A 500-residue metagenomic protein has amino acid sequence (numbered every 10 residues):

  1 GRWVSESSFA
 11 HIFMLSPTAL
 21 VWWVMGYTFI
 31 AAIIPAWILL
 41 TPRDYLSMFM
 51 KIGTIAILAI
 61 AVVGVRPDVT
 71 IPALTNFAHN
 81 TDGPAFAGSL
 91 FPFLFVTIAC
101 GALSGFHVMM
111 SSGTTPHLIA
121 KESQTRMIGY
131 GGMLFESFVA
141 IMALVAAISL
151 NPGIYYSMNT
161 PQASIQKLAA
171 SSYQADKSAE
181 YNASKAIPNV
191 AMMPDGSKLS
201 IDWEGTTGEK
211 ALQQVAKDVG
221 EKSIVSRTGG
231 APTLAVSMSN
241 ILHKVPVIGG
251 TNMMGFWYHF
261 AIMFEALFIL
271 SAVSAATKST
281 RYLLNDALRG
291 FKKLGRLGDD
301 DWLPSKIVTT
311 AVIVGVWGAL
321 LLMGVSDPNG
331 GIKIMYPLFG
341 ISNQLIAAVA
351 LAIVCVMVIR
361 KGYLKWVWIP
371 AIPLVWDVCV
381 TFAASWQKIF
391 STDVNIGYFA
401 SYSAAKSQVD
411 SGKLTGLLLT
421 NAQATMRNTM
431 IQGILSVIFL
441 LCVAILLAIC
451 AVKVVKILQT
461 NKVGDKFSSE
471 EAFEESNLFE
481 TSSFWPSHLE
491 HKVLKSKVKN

Functional and structural regions predicted by a protein language model:
G1, P17-G64, T280-N285, S342-N343 (+3 more regions): Membrane-interface loop-to-helix entry segments
G1-A10, A31-T41, V63-P72, S149-S157 (+5 more regions): Transmembrane helix-loop junctions in multi-pass membrane proteins
R2-H11, S112-S137, V219-S223, S237-G250 (+1 more regions): Helix-loop-helix connectors at the membrane interface of multi-pass transporters/channels
M14-I34, A61-P67, T81-K121, I128 (+6 more regions): Hydrophobic, membrane-embedded alpha-helices of multi-pass small-molecule transporters
M48-V69, R126-I154, S172-G205, E265 (+3 more regions): Selective recognition of specific alpha-helical transmembrane segments in multi-pass small-molecule
G131-I141, T228-G230, T251-A261, L270-V273 (+3 more regions): Loop-to-transmembrane helix boundary motifs in multi-pass membrane proteins
N151-T251, K388-A424: Low-complexity, proline/glycine-enriched hydrophobic segments characteristic of transmembrane helices
Y363-N500: C-terminal amphipathic alpha-helical interaction region
